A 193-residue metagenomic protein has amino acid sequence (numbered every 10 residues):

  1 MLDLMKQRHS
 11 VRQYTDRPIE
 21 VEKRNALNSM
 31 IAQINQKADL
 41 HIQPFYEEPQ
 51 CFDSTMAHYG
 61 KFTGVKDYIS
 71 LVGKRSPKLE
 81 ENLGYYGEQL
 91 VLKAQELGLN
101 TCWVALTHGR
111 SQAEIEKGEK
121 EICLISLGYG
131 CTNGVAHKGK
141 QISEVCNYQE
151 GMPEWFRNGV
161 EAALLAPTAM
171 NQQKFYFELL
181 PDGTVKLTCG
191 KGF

Functional and structural regions predicted by a protein language model:
M1-F193: Acidic, surface-exposed loops and disordered segments
